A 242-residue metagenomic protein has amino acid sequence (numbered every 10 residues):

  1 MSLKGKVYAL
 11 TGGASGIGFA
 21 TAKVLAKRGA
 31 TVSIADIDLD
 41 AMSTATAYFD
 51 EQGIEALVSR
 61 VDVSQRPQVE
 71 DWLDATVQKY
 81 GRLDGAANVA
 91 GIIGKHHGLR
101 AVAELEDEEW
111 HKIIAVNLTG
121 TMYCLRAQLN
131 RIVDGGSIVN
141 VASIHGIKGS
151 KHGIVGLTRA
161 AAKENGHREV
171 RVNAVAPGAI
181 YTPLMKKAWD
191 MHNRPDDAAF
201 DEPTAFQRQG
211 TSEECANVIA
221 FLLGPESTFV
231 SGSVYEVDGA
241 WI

Functional and structural regions predicted by a protein language model:
L3-S33: Canonical Rossmann dinucleotide-binding motif of NAD(H)/NADP(H)-dependent dehydrogenases/reductases, specifically
E51, H167, G178-T204: A glycine/serine/threonine-rich, flexible loop-to-helix segment that serves as the NAD(P) cofactor-binding "lid"
D74, V116-D134, A162-K163, G224: Amphipathic alpha-helical dimer-interface segment in Rossmann-like NAD(P)H-dependent oxidoreductases
D84, A103-M122, V139, I154 (+1 more regions): Catalytic Tyr-X3-Lys loop
I92-I93, V139-H167, A179-I180, I242: Catalytic loop of short-chain dehydrogenase/reductase
H97-V102, E106-H111, D196, F200: Substrate-binding pocket helix/loop in short-chain dehydrogenase/reductase
L99, A220, S231-I242: Short C-terminal tail/terminal secondary-structure segment of NAD(P)H-dependent dehydrogenase/reductase domains
G166, R171, V230-G232: Short, small/polar-rich loop/turn modules that mediate ligand/substrate recognition or access, typified
